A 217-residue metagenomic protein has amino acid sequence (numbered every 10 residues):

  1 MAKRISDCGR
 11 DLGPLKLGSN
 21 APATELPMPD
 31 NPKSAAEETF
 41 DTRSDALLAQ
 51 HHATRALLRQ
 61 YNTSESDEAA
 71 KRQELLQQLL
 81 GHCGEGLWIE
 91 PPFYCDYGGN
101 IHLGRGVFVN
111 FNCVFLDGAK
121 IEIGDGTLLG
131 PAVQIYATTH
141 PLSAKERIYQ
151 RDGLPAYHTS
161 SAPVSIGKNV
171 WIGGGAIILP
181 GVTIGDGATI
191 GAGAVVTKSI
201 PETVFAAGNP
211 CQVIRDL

Functional and structural regions predicted by a protein language model:
A2-R4, C8-E85, L142, C211-R215: Terminal amphipathic alpha-helical/low-complexity segments used for targeting or macromolecular assembly
N31-P32, L79, A156, A162-P163 (+1 more regions): Short secondary-structure boundary/capping segments
Q73-E74, P92-Y94: Short, glycine/charge-rich beta-strand/loop segments that flank catalytic centers and engage negatively charged groups
W88, Y97, S165, W171 (+3 more regions): A generic "structured core" feature
F93-L103, F108-V182, N209-P210, R215-L217: Flexible, glycine/small-residue-enriched loop-and-beta-strand segment within the central core of proteins
I178-A207, C211: C-terminal/domain-terminus segments
